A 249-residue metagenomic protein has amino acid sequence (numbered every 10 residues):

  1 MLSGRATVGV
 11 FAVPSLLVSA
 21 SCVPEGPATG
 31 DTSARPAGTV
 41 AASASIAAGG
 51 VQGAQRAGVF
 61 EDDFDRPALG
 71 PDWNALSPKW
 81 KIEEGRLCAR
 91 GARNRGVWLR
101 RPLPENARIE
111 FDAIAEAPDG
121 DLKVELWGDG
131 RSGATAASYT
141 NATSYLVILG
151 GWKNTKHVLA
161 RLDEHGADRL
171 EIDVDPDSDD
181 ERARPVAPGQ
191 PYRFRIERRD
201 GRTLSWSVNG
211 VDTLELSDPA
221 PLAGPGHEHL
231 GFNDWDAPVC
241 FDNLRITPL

Functional and structural regions predicted by a protein language model:
S19-S21: C-terminal motif of bacterial Sec signal peptides marking the signal peptidase cleavage site
V23-E25: Bacterial signal peptide processing site
G38-A75: Extracellular carbohydrate-recognition regions
F64, F111, V186-S217, L244: Carbohydrate-binding surfaces in secreted/extracellular proteins
P78-R95: Short carbohydrate-recognition loop motifs
G91-H165: Secretory/extracellular carbohydrate-interaction modules and structurally similar beta-sandwich "look-alikes"
H165-R193: Short, aromatic/His-centered strand-loop micro-motif at the edge of beta-sheets
L216-D242: Flexible glycan-contacting loops in extracellular carbohydrate-active proteins
